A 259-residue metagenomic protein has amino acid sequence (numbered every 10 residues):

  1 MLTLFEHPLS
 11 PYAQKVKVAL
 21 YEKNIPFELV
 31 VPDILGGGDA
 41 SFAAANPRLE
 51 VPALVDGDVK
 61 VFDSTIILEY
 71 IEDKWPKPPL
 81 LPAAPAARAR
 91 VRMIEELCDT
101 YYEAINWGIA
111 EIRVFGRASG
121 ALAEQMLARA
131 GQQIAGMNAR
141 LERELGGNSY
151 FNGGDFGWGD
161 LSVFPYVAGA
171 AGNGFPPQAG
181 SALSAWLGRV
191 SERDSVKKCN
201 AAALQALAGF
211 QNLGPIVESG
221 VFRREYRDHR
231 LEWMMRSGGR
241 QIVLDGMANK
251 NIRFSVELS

Functional and structural regions predicted by a protein language model:
M1-R129, G136, E142, D228-S259: GST-like domain detector, emphasizing the conserved glutathione-binding G-site in the N-terminal thioredoxin-like
D33, W158, A203: Short, solvent-exposed turn/loop segments enriched in Gly/Ser/Thr/Pro and often Arg
G38-A40, R189, G209-F210: Short Asp/Glu-rich motifs
D63, G172, A208: Short catalytic/ligand-binding loop motif for oxyanion handling, primarily in non-cytosolic enzymes, centered on
K74, I94, N173, A202-A203: Residue-level signal for well-ordered alpha-helical positions
C98-C199, I252-S259: GST-like fold's C-terminal all-alpha helical module
D194-F210: Charged/polar, low-hydrophobicity segments characteristic of intrinsically disordered regions and flexible loops
Q205-Q241: Long, charge-rich low-complexity segments
